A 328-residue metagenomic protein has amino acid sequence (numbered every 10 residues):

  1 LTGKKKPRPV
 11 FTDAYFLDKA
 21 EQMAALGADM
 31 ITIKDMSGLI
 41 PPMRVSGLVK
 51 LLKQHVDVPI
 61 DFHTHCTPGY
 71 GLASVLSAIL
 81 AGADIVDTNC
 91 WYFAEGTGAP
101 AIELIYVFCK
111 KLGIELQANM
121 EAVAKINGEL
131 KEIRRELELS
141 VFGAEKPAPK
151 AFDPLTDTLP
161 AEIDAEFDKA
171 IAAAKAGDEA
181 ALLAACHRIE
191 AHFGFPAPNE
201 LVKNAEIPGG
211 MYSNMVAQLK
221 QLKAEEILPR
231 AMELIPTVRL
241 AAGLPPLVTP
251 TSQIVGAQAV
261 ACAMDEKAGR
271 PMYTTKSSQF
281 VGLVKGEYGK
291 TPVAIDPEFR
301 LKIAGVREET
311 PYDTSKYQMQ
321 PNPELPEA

Functional and structural regions predicted by a protein language model:
L1-P59, L76-A83: Alpha/beta enzyme core
L1-T2, D35-L39, T64-Y70, C90-A94: Active-site-proximal loop/turn and secondary-structure-junction residues that shape catalytic pockets, frequently
D35, A81-P100: Glycine-rich phosphate-binding active-site loops on the catalytic face of alpha/beta enzymes
P41-V56, R134-I171, H187-G194: Active-site/ligand-binding-proximal alpha/beta "capping" segment
L48, I60-C66, G71-T88, L104: Extended, hydrophobic alpha-helical segments in both membrane/secreted and soluble proteins
A94-L116: C-terminal helical cap(s) of enzyme catalytic domains, especially alpha/beta-barrels
E115-I133: Phosphate/diphosphate-binding loops
K169-A328: Terminal or standalone catalytic/regulatory effector modules within metabolic enzymes and repeat proteins
